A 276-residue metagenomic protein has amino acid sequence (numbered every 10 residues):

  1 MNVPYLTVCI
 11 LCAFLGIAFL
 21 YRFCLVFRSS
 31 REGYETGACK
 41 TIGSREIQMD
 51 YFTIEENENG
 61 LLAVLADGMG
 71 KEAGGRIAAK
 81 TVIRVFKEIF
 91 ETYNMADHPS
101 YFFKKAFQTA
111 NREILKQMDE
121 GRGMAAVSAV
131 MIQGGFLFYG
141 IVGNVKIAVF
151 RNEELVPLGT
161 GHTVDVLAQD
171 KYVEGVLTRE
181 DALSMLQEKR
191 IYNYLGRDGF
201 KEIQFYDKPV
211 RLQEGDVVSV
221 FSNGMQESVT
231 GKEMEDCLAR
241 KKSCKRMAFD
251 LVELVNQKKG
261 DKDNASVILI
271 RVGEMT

Functional and structural regions predicted by a protein language model:
M1-T276: PP2C/PPM-type serine/threonine phosphatase catalytic domain
